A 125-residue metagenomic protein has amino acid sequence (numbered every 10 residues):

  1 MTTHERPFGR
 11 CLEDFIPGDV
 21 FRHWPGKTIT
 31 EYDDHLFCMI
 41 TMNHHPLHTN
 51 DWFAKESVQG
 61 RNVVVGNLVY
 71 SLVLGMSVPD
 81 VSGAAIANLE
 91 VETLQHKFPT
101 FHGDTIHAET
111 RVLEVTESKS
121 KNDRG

Functional and structural regions predicted by a protein language model:
M1-V91: Hot-dog-fold acyl-thioester-processing enzymes
V91-G125: Hydrophobic beta-sheet segments that form the core/acyl-binding groove of ACP/CoA-dependent acyl-chain-processing
